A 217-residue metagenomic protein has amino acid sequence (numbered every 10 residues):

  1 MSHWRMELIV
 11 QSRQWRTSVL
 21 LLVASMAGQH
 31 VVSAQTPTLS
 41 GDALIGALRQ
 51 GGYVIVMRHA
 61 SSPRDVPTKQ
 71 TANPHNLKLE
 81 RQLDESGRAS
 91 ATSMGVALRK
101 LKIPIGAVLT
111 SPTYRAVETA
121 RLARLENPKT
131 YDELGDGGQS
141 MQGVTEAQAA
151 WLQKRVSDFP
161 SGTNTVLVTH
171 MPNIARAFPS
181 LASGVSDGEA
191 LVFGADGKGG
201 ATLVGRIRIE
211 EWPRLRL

Functional and structural regions predicted by a protein language model:
H3-V19: Bacterial N-terminal signal peptides that target proteins for export
E7, S18, S33-A34, P63 (+1 more regions): Alpha-helical and His/Cys-centered functional microenvironments
W15-R16, I45-G46, S157: Short hydrophobic/aromatic segments of transmembrane alpha-helices and their interfaces
L20-L21, Q50, S161: Residue-level detector of alpha-helix boundary/anchor positions
S25-S33: C-terminal segment of classical bacterial N-terminal signal peptides
Q29, R155-G205: Active-site-adjacent alpha-helix immediately C-terminal to a catalytic or transition-state-stabilizing loop
T36-D132, G137-S140, E146-A150, L181-L191 (+3 more regions): Active-site-proximal alpha-helix that buttresses catalytic centers in soluble enzyme cores
